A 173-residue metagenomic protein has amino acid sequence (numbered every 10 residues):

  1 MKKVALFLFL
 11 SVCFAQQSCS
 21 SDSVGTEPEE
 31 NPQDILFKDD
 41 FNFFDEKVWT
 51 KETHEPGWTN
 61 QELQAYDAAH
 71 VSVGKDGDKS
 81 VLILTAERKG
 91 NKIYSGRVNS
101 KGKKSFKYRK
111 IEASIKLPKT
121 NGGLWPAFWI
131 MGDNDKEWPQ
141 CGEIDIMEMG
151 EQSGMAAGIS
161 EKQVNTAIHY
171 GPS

Functional and structural regions predicted by a protein language model:
V4-C13: Sec-dependent N-terminal signal peptides
A15-S18: C-terminal motif of bacterial Sec signal peptides marking the signal peptidase cleavage site
S21-S173: GH16 jelly-roll
